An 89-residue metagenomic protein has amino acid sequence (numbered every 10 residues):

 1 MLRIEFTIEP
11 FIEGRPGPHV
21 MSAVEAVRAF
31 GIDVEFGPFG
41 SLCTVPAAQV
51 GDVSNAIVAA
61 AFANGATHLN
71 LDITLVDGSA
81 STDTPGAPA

Functional and structural regions predicted by a protein language model:
M1-A89: Charge-rich, low-complexity N-terminal segments
